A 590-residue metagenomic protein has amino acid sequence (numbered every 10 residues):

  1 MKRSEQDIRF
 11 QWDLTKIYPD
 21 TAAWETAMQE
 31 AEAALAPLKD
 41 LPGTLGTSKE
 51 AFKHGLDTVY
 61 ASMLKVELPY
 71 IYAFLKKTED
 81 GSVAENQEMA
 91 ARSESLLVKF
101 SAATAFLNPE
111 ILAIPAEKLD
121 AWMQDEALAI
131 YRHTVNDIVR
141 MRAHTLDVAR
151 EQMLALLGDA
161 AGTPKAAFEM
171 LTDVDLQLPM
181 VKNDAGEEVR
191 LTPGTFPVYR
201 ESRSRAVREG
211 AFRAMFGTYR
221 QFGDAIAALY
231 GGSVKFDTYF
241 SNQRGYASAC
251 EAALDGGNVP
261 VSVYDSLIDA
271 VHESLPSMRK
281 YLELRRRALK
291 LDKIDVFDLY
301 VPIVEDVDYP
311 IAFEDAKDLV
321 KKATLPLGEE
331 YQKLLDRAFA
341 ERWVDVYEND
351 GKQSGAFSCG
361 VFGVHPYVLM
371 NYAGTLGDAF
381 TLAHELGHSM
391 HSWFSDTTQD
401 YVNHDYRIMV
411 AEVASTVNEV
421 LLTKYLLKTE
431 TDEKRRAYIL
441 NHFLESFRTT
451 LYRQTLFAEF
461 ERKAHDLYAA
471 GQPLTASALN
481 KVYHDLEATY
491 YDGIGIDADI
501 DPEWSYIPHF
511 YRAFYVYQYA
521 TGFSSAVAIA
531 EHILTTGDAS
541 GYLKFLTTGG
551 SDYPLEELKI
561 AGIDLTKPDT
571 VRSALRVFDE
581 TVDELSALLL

Functional and structural regions predicted by a protein language model:
M1-D306, A587-L590: A well-structured
S4-Q6, P19, L107-I114, H133-R140 (+9 more regions): C-terminal, non-catalytic "cap/extension" segments appended to globular domains
D298, I303-F362, T375-L376: Auxiliary, metal-adjacent structural segments of Zn-dependent hydrolase domains
A340-V368, A488, D492-A513: Flexible, glycine/threonine-enriched loop-and-boundary segments that flank and lead into catalytic domains of large
G363-A383: Short pre-active-site segment immediately N-terminal to the catalytic Zn-binding motif
Y367-N371, T398-I408, A437-S446, H465-L467 (+1 more regions): Short beta-alpha connecting loops at secondary-structure transitions that line or flank enzyme active sites
G387-Y401: Catalytic Zn2+-binding segment of zinc metalloproteases
Y406-R435, F443-E445, T449, G522: Post-HExxH zinc-binding segment in Zn-dependent metallohydrolases
